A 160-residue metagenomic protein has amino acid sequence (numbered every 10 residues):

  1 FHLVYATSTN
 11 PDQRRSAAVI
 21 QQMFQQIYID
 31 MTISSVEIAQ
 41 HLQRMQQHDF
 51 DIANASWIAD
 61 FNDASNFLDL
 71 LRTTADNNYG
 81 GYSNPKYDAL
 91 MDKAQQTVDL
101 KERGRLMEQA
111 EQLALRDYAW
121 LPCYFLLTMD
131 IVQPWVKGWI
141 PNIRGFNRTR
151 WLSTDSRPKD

Functional and structural regions predicted by a protein language model:
F1-T9, M31-S34, D51: Short, well-ordered beta-strand elements
T9-M23, H41-D160: Detector for C-terminal structural segments
Q25-A39: Short, well-structured beta-strand/strand-turn elements
